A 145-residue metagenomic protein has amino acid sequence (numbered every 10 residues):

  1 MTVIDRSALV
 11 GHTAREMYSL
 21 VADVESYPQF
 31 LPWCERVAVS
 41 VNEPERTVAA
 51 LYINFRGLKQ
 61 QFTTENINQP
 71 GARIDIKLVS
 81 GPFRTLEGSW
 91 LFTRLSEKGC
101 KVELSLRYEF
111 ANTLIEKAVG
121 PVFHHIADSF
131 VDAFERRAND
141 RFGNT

Functional and structural regions predicted by a protein language model:
M1-E45, N144: Hydrophobic ligand-binding cavity/cleft-lining segments
P28-Q29, R36-E43, Y52-K101, R107-E109 (+2 more regions): Hydrophobic-ligand binding "helix-grip"
F110-T145: A conserved amphipathic terminal alpha-helix motif
